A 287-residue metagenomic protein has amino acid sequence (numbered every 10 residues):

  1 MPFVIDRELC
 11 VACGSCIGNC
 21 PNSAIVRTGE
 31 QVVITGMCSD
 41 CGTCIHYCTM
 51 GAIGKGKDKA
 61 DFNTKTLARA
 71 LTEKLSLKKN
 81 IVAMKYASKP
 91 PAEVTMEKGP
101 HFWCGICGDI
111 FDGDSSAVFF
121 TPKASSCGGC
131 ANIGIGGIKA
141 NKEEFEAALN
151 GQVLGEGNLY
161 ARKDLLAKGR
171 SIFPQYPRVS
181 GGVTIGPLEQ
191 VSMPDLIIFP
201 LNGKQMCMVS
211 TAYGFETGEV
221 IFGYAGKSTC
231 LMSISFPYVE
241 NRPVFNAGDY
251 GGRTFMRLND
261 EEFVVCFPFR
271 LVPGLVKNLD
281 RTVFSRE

Functional and structural regions predicted by a protein language model:
M1-A12, S23-D40, G54-N63: Ferredoxin-like iron-sulfur electron-transfer modules
L9-N22, M37-M50, I106, G129: Short, cysteine/histidine-rich loop/knuckle motifs that typically chelate Zn2+
G18, I25, Y47-T49, T211-Y213 (+1 more regions): Surface-exposed beta-strand edges and their flanking turn/coil or helix-capping segments
V26, C48, K55-G56, G218-F222: Short, surface-exposed linear patches
A68-E287: Acidic, serine/proline-rich low-complexity intrinsically disordered regions
